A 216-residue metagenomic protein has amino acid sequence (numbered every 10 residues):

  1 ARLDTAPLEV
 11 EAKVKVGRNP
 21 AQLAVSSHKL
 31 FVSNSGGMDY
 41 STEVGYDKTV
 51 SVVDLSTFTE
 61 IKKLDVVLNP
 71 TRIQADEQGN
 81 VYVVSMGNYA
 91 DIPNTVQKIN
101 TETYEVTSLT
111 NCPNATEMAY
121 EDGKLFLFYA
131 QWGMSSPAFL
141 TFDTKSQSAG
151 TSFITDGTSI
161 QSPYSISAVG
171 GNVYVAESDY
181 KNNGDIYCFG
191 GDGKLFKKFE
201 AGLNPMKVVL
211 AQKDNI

Functional and structural regions predicted by a protein language model:
A1-I216: Predominantly soluble domains enriched in secretory-pathway, periplasmic, or organellar proteins
